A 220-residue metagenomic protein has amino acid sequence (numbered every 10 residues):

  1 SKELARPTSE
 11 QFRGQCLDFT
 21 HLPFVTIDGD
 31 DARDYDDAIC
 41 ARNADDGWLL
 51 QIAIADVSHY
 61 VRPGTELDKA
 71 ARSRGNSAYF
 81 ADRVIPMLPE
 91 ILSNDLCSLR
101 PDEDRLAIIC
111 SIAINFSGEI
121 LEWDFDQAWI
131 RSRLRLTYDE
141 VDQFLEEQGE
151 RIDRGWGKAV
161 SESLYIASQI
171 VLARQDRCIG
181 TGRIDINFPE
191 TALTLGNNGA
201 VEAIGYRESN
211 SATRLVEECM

Functional and structural regions predicted by a protein language model:
K2-M220: Electropositive polyanion-binding surfaces
